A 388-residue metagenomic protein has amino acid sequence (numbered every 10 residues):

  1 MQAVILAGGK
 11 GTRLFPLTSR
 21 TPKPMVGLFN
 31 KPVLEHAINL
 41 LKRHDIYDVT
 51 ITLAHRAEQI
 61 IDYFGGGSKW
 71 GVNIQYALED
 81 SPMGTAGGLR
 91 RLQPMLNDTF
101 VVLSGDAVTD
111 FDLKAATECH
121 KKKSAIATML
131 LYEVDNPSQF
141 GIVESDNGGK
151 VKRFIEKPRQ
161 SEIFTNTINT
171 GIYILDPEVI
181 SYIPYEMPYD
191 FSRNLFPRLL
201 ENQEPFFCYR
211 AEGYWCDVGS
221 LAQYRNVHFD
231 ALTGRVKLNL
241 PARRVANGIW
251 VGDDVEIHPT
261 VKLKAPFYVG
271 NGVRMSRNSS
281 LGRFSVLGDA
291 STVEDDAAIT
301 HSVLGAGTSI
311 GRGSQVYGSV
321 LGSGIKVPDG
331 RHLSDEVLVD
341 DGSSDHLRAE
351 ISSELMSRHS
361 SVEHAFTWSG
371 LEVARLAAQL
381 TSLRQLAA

Functional and structural regions predicted by a protein language model:
M1-I61, V72, A388: N-terminal glycine-rich phosphate-binding loop and ensuing alpha1 helix
R13, Q59-D62, R91, D112 (+2 more regions): Phosphate- and divalent-cation-binding pockets in alpha/beta enzyme and binding domains that engage nucleotide-derived
M25, I142-S145, F196, C208: A structural signal for short hydrophobic beta-strand segments in well-ordered beta-sheet cores
T50-A54, L130-L131, V303, V320: Short internal beta-strands
I61-D62, G67-N147: Conserved beta-loop-beta/alpha segment of the NTase-like Rossmann-fold superfamily that binds/positions NTPs
F100-V101, V108, K114-K121, D135-P137 (+1 more regions): Catalytic-core segments of class I nucleotidyltransferases/pyrophosphorylases that form NMP-activated intermediates
R243-R375: Structural signal for interior beta-strand "rungs" in well-ordered beta-sheet cores of soluble enzyme domains
